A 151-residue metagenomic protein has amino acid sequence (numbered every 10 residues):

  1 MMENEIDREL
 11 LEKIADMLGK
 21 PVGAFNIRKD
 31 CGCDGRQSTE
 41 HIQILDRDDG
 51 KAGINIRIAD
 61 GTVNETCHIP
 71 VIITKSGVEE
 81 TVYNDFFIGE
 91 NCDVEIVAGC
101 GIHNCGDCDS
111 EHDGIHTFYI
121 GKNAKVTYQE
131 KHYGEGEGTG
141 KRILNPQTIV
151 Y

Functional and structural regions predicted by a protein language model:
M1-L45: A generic N-terminal leader/anchor concept
N26-K29, D34-Y151: Conserved beta-strand/loop scaffold segments within soluble protein domains that form the structured core and edges
